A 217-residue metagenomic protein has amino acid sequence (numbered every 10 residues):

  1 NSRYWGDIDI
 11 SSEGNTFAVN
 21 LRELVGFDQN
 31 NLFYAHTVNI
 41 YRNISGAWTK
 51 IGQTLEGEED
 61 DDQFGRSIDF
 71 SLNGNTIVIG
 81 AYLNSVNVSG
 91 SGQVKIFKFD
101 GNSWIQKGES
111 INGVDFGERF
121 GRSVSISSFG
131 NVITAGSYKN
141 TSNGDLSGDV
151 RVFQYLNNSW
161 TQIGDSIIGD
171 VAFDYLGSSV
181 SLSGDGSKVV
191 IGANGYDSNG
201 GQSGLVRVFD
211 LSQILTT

Functional and structural regions predicted by a protein language model:
N1-T217: Conserved beta-strand/short-helix segments that make up beta-rich extracellular adhesion/recognition modules
